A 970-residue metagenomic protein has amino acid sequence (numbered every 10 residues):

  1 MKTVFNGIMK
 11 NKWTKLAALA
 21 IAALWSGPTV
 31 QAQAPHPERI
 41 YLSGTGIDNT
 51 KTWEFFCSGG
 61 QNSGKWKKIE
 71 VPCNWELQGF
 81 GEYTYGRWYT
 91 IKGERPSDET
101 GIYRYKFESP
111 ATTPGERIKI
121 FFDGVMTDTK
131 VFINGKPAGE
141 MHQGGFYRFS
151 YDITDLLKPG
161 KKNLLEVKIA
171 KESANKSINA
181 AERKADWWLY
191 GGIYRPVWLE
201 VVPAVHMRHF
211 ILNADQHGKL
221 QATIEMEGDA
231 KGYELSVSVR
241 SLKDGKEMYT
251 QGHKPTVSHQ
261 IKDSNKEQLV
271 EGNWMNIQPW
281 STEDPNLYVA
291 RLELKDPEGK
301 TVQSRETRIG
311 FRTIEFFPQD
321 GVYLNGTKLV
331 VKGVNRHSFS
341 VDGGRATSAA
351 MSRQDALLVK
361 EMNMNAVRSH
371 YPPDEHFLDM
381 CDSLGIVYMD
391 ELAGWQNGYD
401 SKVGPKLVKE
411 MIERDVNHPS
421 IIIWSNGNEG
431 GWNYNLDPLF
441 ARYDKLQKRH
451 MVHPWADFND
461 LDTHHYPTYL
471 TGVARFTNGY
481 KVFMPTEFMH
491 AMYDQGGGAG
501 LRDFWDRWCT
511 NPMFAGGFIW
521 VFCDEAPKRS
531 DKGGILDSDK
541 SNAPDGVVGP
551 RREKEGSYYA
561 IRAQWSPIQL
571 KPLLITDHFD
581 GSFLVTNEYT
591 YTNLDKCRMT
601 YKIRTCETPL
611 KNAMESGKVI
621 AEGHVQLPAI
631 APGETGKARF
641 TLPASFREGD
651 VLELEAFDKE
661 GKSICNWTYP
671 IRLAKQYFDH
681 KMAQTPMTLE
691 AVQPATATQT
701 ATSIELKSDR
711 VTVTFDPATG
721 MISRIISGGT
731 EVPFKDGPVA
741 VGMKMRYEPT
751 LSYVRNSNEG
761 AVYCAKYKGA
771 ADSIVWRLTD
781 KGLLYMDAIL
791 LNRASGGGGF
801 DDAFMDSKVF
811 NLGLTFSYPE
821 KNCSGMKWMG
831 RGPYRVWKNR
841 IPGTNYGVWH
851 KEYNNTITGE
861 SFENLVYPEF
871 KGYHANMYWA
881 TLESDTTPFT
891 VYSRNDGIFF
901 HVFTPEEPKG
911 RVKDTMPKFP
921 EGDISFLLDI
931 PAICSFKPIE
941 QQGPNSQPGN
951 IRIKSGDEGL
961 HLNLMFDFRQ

Functional and structural regions predicted by a protein language model:
N11, Q33-F121, S173-D186, Y190-I193 (+4 more regions): Extended carbohydrate-recognition surfaces in non-catalytic/accessory domains of CAZymes and lectin-like proteins
A34-I40, F56-S58, N74, D98-H209 (+6 more regions): Accessory beta-strand-rich segments of carbohydrate-active enzymes
T45-G64, E70, E76-Q78, D98 (+6 more regions): Substrate-binding clefts and catalytic carboxylate motifs of secreted carbohydrate-active enzymes
Q78-S109, T113-F122, M126-I133, E140-H142 (+8 more regions): Active-site-adjacent substrate/metal-binding segments within catalytic domains of carbohydrate-active enzymes
G124, I169-K171, S281, S645-R647 (+1 more regions): Beta-strand/loop-rich accessory regions of lumenal/periplasmic or secreted enzymes, predominantly carbohydrate-active
I133, K219-V257, G581-Q626, A638-R639 (+1 more regions): Beta-strand-rich binding/interaction modules
K158-K161, E225-F317, E653, D658-Q684: Extended acidic/polar, glycine-enriched regions that form or flank non-catalytic beta-rich accessory modules
A350-S352, A356-V359, A366-G556, A560: Substrate-binding/catalytic cleft of secreted carbohydrate-active enzymes, primarily glycoside hydrolases
